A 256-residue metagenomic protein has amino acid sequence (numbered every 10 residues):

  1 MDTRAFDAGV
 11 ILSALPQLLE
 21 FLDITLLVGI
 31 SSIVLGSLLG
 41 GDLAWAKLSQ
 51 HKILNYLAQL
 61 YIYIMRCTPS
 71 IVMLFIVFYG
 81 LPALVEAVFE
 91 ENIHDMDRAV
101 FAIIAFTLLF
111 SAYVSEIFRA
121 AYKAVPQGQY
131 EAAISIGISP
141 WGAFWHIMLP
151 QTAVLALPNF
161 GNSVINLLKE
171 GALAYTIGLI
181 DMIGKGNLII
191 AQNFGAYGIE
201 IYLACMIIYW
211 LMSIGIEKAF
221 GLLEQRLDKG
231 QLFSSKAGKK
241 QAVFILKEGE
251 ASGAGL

Functional and structural regions predicted by a protein language model:
M1-L256: Transmembrane alpha-helices and adjacent helix-loop boundaries
